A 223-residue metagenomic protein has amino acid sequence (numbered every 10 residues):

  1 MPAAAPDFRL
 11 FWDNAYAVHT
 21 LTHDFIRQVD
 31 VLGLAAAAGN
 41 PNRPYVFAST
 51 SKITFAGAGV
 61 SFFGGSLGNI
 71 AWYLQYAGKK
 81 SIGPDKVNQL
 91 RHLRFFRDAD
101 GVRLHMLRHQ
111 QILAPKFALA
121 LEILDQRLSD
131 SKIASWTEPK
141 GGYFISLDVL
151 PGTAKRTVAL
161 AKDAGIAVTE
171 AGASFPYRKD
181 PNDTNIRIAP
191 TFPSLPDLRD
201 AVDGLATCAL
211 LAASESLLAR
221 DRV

Functional and structural regions predicted by a protein language model:
M1-A56: Active-site pre-lysine segment of PLP-dependent enzymes
F11-N14, A48, F62-G64, E138 (+2 more regions): Short beta-strand segments
Y16-V18, S51-T54, L67-I70, R97 (+4 more regions): Short, solvent-exposed loop/turn segments at secondary-structure junctions
A36-Q110, A114: Conserved core segment of the aminotransferase class I/II
N40, D163, R178-V223: PLP-dependent enzyme catalytic core of the Aspartate aminotransferase-like
L74, K80, F144-R187, L195 (+1 more regions): Conserved C-terminal alpha-helix-loop-beta "cap" of PLP-dependent enzymes that closes/shapes the active-site mouth
L107-L121, I133-D148: Conserved glycine-rich beta-strand-loop-beta hairpin in the small C-terminal domain of fold type I
